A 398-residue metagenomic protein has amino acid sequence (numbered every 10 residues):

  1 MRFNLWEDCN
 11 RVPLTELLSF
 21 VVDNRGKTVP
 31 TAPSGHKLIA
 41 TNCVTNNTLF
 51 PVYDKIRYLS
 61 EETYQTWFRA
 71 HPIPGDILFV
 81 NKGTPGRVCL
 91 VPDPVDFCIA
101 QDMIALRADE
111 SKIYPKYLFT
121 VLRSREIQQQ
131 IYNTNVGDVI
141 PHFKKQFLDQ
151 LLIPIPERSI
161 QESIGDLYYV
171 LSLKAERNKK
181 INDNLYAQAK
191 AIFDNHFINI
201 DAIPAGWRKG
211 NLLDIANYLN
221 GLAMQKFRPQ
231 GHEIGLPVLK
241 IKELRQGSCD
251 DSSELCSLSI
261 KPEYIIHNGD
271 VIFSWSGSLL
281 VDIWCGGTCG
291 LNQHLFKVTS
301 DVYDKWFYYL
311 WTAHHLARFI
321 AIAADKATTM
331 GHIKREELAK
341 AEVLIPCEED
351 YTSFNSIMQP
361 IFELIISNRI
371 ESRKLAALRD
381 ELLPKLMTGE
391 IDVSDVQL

Functional and structural regions predicted by a protein language model:
M1-R25, Q150-A223, L344-V393: Non-catalytic DNA-recognition/assembly elements of restriction-modification systems
N10-P30, N42-P74, L213-R228, G235-N268 (+1 more regions): Sequence-specific dsDNA recognition surfaces
K27-G35, Y53-D54, N133-N135, R208 (+2 more regions): Short coil/turn segments at secondary-structure boundaries
A40-T41, S60-R123, K240, P262-A317 (+2 more regions): A short beta-sheet element
F97-I104, K116, V136-G165, C289-L295 (+1 more regions): A short glycine-rich beta-alpha junction/loop motif
Q397-L398: Amphipathic heptad-repeat alpha-helical coiled-coil/stalk segments that mediate oligomerization, filament/stalk
